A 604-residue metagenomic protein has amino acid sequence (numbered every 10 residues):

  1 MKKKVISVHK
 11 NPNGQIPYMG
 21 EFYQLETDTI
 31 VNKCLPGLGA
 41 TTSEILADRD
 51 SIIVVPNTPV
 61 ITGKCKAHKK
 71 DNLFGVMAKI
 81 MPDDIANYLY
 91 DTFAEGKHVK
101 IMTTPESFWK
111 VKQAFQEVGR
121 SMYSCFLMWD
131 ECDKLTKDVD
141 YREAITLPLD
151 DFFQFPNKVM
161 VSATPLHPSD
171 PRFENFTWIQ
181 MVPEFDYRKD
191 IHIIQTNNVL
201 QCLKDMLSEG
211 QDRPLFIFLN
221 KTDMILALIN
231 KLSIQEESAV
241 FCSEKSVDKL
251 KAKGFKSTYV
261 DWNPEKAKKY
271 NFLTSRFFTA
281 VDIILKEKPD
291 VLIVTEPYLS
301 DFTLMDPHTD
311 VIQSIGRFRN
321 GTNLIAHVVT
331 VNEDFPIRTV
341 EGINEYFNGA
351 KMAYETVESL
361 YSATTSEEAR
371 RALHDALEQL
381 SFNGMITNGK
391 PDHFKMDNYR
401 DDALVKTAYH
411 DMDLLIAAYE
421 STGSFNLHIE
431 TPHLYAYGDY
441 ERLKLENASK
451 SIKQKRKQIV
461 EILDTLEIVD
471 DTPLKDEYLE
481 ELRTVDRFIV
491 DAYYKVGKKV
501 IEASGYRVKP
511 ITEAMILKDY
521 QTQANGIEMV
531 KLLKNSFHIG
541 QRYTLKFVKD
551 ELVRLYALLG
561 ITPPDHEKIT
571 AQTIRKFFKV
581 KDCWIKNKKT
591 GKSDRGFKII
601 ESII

Functional and structural regions predicted by a protein language model:
P36, A40-I80, E106, H167-S169 (+1 more regions): Conserved Walker A/P-loop ATP-binding site and its immediately adjacent core in helicase/helicase-like ATPase domains
P36-L46, V60-T62, S107-S121, S162 (+2 more regions): SF2 helicase motor core recognition
E44-A47, Y346-I604: The feature captures the C-terminal accessory region of ATP-dependent helicases and related nucleic-acid translocases
D50-K64, M102-P105, L203-S233: Conserved strand-helix element at the start of the C-terminal RecA-like helicase core
K70-Q113, K253-W262: Inter-Walker segment of RecA-like/P-loop motor cores
P105-F108, Q116-F153, N157: SF2 helicase catalytic motif II
A163-S208: Interdomain hinge/linker at the junction between the two RecA-like core domains of SF2 helicases
Y298-I325: Conserved SF2 helicase motif VI
